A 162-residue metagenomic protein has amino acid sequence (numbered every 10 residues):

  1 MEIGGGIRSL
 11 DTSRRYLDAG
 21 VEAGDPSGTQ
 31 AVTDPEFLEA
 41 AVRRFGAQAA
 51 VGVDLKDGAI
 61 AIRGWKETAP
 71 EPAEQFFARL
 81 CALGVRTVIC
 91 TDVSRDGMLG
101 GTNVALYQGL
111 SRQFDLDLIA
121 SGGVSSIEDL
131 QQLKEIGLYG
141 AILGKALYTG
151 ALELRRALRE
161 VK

Functional and structural regions predicted by a protein language model:
M1-A23, A105-G140, A157: Catalytic cores of alpha/beta
E2-G4, S27-G28, A50-D54, T91 (+2 more regions): A cross-family glycoside hydrolase active-site/sugar-binding cleft signature
S9, I62, E67, R95 (+3 more regions): Generic structural "secondary-structure junction" signal
L10, V32-P35, P70-E74, V104 (+2 more regions): Structural motif corresponding to alpha-helix initiation and N-cap regions
R14-L17, V21-D96: Conserved anion-binding
P35-R44, K134-K162: C-terminal helical cap(s) of enzyme catalytic domains, especially alpha/beta-barrels
R43, A82-V85, R112-D115, E135 (+1 more regions): Generic secondary-structure signature for well-ordered alpha-helical cores
L99-G100: RNA substrate-recognition surfaces in RNA-acting enzymes
